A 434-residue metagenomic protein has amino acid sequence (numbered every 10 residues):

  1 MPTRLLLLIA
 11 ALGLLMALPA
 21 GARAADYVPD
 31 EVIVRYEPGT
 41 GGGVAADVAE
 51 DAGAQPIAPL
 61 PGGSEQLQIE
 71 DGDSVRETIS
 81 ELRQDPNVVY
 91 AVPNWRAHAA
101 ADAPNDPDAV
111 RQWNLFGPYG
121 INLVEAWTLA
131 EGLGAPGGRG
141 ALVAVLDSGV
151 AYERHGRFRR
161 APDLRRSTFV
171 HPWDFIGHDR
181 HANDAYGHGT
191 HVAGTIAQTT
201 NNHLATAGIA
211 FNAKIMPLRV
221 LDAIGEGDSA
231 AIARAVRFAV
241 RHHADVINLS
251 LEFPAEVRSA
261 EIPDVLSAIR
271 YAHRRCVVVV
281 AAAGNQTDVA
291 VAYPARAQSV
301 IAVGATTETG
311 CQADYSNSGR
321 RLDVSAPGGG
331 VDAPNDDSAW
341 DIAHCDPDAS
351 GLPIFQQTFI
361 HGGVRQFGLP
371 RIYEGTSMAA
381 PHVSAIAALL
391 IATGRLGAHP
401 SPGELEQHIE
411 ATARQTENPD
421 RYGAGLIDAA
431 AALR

Functional and structural regions predicted by a protein language model:
M1-L7: Bacterial N-terminal signal peptides that target proteins for export
L7-A17: Bacterial N-terminal signal peptides
G21-Q112, L129: Primarily auto-inhibitory N-terminal propeptides
A24, P61-G62, R83-L142, V150-D163 (+2 more regions): Protease zymogen maturation seam
V34, V88-A91, A126, T206 (+3 more regions): Generic structural signal for small/hydrophobic residues in well-ordered secondary structure, especially within
E125-H171, H178-S229, D245, R296-S299 (+5 more regions): Subtilisin-like serine protease catalytic core
D147, V277, A295-L389: Extracellular S/T/G-rich loop segment that most often corresponds to the catalytic His/Ser-adjacent loop
V240-P254, P263, A268, R275 (+4 more regions): C-terminal subdomain of the subtilisin-like protease fold in secreted/lumenal serine endopeptidases
